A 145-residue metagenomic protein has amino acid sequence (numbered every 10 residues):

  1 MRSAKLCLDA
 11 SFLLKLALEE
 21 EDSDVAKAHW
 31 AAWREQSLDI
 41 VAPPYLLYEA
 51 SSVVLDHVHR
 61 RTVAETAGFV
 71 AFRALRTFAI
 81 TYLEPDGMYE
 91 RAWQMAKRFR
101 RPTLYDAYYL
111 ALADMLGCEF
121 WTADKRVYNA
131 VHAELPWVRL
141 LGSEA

Functional and structural regions predicted by a protein language model:
M1-K5, R98, L110-A145: Acidic, PIN/NYN-like endoribonuclease modules and their adjacent C-terminal/linker elements
M1-Y45, H57-V70, E144-A145: Short, well-structured N-terminal submotif of metal-dependent ribonuclease cores
L8, V41-A42, L104-A107, T122: Short beta-strand scaffold positions
L13, L46, M88, Y108-Y109 (+1 more regions): Alpha-helix capping/helix-boundary segments
V25, E49, R91, N129-A130: Phosphate- and divalent-cation-binding pockets in alpha/beta enzyme and binding domains that engage nucleotide-derived
P44-L46, A67-F99: Acidic catalytic patch
